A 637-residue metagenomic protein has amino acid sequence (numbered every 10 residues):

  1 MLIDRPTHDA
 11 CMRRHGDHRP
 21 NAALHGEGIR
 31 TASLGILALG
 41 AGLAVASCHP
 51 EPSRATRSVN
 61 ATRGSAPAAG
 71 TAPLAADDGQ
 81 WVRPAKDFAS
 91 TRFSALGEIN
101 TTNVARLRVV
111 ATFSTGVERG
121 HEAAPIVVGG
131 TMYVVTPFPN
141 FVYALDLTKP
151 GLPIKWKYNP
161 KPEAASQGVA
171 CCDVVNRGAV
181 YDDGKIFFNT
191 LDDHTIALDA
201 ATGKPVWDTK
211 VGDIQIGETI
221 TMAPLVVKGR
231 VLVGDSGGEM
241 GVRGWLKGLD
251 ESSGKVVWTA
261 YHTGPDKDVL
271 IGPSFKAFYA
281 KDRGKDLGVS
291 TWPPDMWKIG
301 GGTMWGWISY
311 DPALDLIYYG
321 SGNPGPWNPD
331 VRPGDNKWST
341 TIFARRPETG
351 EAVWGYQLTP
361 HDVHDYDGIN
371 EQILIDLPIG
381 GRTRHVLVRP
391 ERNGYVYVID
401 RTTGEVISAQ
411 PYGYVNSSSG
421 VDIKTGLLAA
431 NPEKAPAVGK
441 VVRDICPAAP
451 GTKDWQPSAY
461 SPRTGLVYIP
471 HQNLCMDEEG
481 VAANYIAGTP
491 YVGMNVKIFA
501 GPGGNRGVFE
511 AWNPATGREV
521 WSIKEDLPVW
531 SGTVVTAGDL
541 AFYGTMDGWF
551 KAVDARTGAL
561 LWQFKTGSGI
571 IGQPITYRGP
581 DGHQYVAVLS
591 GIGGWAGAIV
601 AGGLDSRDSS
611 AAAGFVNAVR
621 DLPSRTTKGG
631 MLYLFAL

Functional and structural regions predicted by a protein language model:
A44-S47: C-terminal motif of bacterial Sec signal peptides marking the signal peptidase cleavage site
H49-E51: Bacterial signal peptide processing site
N60-V109, I271-A280, P432-E433, I498-F499 (+1 more regions): Blade/loop signatures of beta-propeller domains
W81-A85, G120-F141, G168-T195, T219-E239 (+8 more regions): Repeat-blade elements of multi-bladed beta-propeller folds
F113-A124, K157-V180, D208-A223, Y261-W307 (+10 more regions): Extracytoplasmic beta-rich repeat domains
L147-P150, A200-T202, E251-S253, P347-T349 (+3 more regions): Short loop/turn segments that connect beta-strands within beta-propeller blades
V233-G244, W292-P293, Y319-N336, V442 (+2 more regions): Short, conserved, GDST-rich strand-edge loop motifs in beta-rich repeat architectures
W245-S253, K337-T349, G507-N513, D621-L637: Beta-propeller blade signature
